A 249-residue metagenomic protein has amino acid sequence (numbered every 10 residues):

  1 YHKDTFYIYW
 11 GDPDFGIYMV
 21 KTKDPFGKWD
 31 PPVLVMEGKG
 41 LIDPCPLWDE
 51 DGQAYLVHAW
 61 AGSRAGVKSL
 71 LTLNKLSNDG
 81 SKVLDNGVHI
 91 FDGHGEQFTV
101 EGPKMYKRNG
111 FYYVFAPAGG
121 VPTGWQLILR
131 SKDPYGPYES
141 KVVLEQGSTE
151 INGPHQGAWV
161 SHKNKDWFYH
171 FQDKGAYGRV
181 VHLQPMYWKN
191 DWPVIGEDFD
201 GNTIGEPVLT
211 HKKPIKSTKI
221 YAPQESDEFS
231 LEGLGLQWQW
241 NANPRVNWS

Functional and structural regions predicted by a protein language model:
Y1-S249: Carbohydrate-active catalytic/glycan-binding domains of CAZyme proteins, especially the secreted or lumenal ectodomains
